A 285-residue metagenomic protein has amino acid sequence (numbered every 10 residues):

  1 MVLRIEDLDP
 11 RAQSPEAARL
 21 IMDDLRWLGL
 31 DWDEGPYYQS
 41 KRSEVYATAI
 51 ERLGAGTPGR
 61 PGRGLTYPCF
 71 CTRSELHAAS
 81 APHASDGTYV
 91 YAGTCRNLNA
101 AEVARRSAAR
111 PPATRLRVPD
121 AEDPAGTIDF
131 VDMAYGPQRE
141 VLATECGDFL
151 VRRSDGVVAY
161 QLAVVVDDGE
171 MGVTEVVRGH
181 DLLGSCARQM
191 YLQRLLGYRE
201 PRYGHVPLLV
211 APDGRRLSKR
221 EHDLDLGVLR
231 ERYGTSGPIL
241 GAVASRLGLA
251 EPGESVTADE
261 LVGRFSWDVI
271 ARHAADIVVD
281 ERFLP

Functional and structural regions predicted by a protein language model:
M1, D23-G29, A49, L162-G169 (+1 more regions): Short amphipathic alpha-helical segments, especially helix-boundary/capping motifs
M1-D86, H180-D181, S185-Y198, S255-A258: N-terminal Rossmann-like or analogous alpha/beta NTP/dinucleotide-binding catalytic cores that position adenine
W32-P36, G147, Q193-L196, P207-L208 (+1 more regions): Short C-terminal domain-edge/linker segments immediately following a structured domain
L53-P68, D123-F130, Y135, G253-H273: A short, terminal or domain-edge coil/loop segment
G62, S74-K219, D225-R230, V279 (+1 more regions): Active-site cores that bind ATP or allylic diphosphates and position pyrophosphate for catalysis
A104-R105, A121-D123, R215-R220, L224-P285: Non-catalytic terminal extensions that flank enzyme cores
